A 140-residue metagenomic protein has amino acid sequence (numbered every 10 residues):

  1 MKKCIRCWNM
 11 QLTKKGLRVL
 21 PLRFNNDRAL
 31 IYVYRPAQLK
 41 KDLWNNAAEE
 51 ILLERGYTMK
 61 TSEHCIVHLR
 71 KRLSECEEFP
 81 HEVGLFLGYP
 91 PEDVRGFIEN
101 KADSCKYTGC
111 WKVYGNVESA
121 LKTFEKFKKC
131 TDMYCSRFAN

Functional and structural regions predicted by a protein language model:
K3-T61: A glycine-rich, hydrophobic loop/mini-helix early in the fold
T13, L17, E99, D103 (+1 more regions): Generic secondary-structure signature for well-ordered alpha-helical cores
V19-R23, Y107, K112: Terminal domain-initiation and capping elements
L53-R55, I66-V67, V117, L121: Intrinsic low-complexity, intrinsically disordered or marginally ordered coil/linker segments
T61-L69, D103: A short mid-domain helix/strand-loop element embedded in enzyme catalytic domains that forms or borders the active-site
V67-G84: A mid-sequence, solvent-exposed acidic-amphipathic segment
P80-K106: Hydrophobic/aromatic-rich, well-ordered segments within soluble, folded domains that form packed cores
C110-N140: Long, compositionally biased
